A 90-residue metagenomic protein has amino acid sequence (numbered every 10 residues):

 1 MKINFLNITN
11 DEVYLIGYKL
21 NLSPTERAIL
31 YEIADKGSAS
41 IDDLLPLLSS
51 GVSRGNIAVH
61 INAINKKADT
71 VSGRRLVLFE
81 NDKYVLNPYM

Functional and structural regions predicted by a protein language model:
K2-N10, Y14-L22, A58-M90: DNA-binding patch around the recognition helix
K19-L48, I64: Short amphipathic alpha-helical recognition elements used for nucleic-acid or partner binding across transcription
R27, I41, S49-S50, E80-P88: Broad hydrophobic/π-residue packing in well-ordered secondary structure
S40-I41, G55, R75: Secondary-structure transition/capping residues
S50-N56: Short, basic interhelical loop/turn and adjoining N-cap of the next helix at nucleic-acid- or acidic-partner-contacting
